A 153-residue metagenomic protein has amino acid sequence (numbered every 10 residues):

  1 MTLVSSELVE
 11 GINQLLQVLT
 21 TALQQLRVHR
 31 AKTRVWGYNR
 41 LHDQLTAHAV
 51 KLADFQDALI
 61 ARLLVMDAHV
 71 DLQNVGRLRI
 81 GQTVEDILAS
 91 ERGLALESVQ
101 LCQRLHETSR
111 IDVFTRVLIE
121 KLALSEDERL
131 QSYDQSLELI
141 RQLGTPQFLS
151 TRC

Functional and structural regions predicted by a protein language model:
M1-C153: Iron-associated oxidoreductase/ferritin-like identity signal
